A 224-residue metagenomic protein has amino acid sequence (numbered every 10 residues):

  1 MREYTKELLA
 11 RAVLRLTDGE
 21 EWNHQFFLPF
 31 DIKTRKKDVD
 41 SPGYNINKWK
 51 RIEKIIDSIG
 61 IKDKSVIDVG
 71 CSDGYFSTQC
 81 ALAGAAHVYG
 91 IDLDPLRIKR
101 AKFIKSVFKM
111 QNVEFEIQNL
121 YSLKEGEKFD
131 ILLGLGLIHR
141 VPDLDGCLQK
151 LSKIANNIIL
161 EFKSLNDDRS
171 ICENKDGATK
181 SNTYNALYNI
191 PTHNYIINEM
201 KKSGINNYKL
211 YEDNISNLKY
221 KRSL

Functional and structural regions predicted by a protein language model:
M1-G126, L135, K221-L224: Conserved N-terminal segment of class I S-adenosyl-L-methionine
K64, D130, N156: Conserved acidic residues
I131-D143: A short SAM/SAH-binding and catalytic strip from SAM-dependent methyltransferases
R140-I154: A short, conserved alpha-helix within the catalytic core of class I
A155-D167: Conserved beta-strand signature within the Rossmann-like core of class I S-adenosyl-L-methionine
D176-N189: Acidic, Ser/Thr-rich peripheral helices and adjacent loops at domain boundaries
L187-G204: Short alpha-helix
I205-S216: Conserved S-adenosyl-L-methionine
